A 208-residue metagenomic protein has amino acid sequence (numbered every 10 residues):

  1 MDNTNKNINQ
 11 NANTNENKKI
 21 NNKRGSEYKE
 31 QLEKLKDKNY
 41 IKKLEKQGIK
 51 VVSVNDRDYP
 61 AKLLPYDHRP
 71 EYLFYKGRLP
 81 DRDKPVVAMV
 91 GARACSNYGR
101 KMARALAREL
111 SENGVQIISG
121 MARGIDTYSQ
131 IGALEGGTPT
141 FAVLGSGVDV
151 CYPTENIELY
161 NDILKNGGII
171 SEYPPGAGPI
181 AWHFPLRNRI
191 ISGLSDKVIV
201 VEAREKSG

Functional and structural regions predicted by a protein language model:
M1-R57: Short, small/acidic-rich helices and loops at N termini and domain boundaries of DNA replication/processing enzymes
N3, E45-G208: Glycine-biased, small-residue-rich flexible motifs in mid-sequence functional cores and linkers
